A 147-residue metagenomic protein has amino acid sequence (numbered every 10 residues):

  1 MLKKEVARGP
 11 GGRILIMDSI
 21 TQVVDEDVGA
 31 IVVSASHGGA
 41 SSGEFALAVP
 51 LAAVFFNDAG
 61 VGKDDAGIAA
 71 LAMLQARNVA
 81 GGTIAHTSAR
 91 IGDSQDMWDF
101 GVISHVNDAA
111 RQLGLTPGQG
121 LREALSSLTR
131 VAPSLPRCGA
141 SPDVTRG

Functional and structural regions predicted by a protein language model:
M1-G147: Residues that scaffold, gate, or flank divalent-cation-dependent active/transport sites
